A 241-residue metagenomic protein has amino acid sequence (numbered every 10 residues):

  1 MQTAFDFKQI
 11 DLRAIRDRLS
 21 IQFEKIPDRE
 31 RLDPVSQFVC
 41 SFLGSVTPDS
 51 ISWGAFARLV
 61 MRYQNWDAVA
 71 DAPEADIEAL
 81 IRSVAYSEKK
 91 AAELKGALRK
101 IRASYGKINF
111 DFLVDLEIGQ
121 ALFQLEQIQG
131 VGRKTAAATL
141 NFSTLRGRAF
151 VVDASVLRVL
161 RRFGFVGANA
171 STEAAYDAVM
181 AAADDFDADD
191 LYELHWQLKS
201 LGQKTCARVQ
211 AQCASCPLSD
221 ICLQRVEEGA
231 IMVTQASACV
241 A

Functional and structural regions predicted by a protein language model:
T3-A236: Catalytic cores of DNA base-excision repair glycosylases
